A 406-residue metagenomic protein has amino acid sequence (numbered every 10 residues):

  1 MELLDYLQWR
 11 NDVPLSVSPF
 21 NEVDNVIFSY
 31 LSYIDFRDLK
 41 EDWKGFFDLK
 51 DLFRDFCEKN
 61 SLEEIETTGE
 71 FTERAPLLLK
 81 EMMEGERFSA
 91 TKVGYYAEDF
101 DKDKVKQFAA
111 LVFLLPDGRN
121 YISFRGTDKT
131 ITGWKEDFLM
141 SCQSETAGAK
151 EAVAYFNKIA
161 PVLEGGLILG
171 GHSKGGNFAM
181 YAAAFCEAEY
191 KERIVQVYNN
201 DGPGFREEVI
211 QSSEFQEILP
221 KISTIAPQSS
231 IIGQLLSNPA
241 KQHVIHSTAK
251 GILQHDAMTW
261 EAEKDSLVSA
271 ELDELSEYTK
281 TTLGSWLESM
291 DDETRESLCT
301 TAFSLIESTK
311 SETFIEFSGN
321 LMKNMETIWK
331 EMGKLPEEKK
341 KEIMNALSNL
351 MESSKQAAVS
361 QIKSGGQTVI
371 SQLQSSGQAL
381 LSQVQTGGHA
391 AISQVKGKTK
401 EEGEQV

Functional and structural regions predicted by a protein language model:
M1-L111, L115-N120, F124-G166, E187-V406: Alpha/beta hydrolase fold serine-hydrolase catalytic domain that processes acyl esters and thioesters
G170-G175, A179: Gly/Ala-rich beta-loop-alpha elbow adjacent to hydrolase catalytic centers
A179-A188: Short glycine-enriched nucleophile-adjacent loop and the immediately C-terminal alpha-helix near the catalytic center
